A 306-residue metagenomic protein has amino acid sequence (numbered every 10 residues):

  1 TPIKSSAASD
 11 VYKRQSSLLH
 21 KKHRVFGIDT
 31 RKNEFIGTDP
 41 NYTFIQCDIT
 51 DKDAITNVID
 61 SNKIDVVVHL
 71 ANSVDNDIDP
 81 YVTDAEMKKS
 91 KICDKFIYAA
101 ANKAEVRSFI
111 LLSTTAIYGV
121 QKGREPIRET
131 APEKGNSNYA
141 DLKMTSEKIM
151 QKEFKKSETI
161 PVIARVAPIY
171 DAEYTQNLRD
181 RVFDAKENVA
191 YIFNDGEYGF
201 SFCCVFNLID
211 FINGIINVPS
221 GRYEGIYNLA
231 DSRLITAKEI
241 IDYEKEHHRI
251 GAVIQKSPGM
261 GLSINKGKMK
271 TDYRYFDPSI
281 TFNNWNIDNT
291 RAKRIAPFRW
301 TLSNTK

Functional and structural regions predicted by a protein language model:
T1-A8, Y12: Single conserved hydrophobic/aromatic residue that forms the stacking wall/gate of nucleotide- or nucleobase-binding
I49-K91: NAD(P)H-binding glycine-rich loop region in Rossmannoid oxidoreductase-like domains and their noncatalytic homologs
K95-N138, V162: Conserved Rossmann-fold NAD(P)-dependent oxidoreductase catalytic core, especially the SDR/UDP-sugar
N136-V162: Active-site Tyr-X1-5-Lys
T145, Y174-D180, F193-I216, E224-G225: Substrate-positioning beta->alpha
V162-R179: Flexible, glycine-rich beta-alpha linker
G214-Y273: Mid/C-terminal beta-alpha module of Rossmann-like enzyme folds, strongest in SDR-family dehydrogenases/epimerases
I235, V253, R274-K306: C-terminal amphipathic/interface module of NAD(P)-dependent oxidoreductases and related NAD-binding regulators
